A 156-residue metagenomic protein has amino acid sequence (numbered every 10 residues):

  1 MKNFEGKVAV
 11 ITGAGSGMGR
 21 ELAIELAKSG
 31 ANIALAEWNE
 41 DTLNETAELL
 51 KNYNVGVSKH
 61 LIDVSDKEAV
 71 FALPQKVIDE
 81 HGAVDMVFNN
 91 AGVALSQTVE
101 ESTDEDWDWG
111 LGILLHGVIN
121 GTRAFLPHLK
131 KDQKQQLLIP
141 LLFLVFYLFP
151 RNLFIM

Functional and structural regions predicted by a protein language model:
K7, V55-G56, A83-V84, L129-L141: Active-site loop of short-chain dehydrogenase/reductase
V8, G15-G17: Conserved glycine-rich cofactor-binding loop
A31-E45: Conserved glycine-rich Rossmann-like NAD(P)H-binding loop of the short-chain dehydrogenase/reductase
E40-D41, L61-A72, D104: The beta1-alpha1 cofactor-binding region of Rossmann-like NAD(H)/NADP(H)-dependent oxidoreductases
L73, F88, G121-F125, I139: Hydrophobic positions on the long internal alpha-helix of Rossmann-like NAD(P)-dependent oxidoreductase domains
T98-V99, T103-L111: Substrate-binding pocket helix/loop in short-chain dehydrogenase/reductase
L138-M156: Catalytic loop of short-chain dehydrogenase/reductase
